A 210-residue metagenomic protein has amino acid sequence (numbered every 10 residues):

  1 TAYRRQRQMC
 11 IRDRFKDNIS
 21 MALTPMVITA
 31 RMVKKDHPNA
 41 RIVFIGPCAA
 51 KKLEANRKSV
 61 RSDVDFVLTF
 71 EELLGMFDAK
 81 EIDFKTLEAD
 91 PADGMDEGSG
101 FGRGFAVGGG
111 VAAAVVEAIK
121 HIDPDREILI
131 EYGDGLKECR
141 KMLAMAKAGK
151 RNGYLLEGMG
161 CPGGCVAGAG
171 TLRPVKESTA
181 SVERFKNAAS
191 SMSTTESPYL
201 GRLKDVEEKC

Functional and structural regions predicted by a protein language model:
T1-R7, I11: Single conserved hydrophobic/aromatic residue that forms the stacking wall/gate of nucleotide- or nucleobase-binding
I11, H37-R41, A55-C210: Iron-sulfur (Fe-S) cluster-binding modules
R14-F15: A short, glycine/acidic-enriched catalytic loop
N18-I28, V107, E131: Active-site nucleophile and cofactor-binding loops and adjacent substrate-binding regions of central metabolic enzymes
P25-P38, R57: Conserved phosphate-binding catalytic cores of ATP/NTP-utilizing and phosphoryl-transfer enzymes
C48: Phosphate/adenylate-binding glycine loop and adjacent helical scaffold
K51: Flexible, glycine-rich phosphate/dinucleotide-binding loops and adjacent beta-alpha linkers at cofactor/substrate
